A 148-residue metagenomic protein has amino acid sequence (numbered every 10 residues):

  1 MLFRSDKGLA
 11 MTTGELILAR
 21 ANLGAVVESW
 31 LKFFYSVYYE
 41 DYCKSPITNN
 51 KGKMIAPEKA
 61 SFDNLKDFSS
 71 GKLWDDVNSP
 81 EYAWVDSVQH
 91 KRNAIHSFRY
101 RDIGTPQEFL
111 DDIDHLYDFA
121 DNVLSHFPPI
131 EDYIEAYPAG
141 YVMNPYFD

Functional and structural regions predicted by a protein language model:
L9-I17, I103-Q107: Short, surface-exposed loop/turn segments at secondary-structure junctions
T13-Y38: Short, hydrophobic, well-ordered secondary-structure elements
N22, W30, E58-L65, E81-K91: Amphipathic alpha-helical interface surfaces
S36-E40, P128-E131: Surface-exposed helix-capping loop/turn segments at secondary-structure junctions
V37-V77: Short, charged amphipathic alpha-helical segments flanked by flexible coils
W74-F147: Charge-enriched, short contiguous segments at helix-coil
